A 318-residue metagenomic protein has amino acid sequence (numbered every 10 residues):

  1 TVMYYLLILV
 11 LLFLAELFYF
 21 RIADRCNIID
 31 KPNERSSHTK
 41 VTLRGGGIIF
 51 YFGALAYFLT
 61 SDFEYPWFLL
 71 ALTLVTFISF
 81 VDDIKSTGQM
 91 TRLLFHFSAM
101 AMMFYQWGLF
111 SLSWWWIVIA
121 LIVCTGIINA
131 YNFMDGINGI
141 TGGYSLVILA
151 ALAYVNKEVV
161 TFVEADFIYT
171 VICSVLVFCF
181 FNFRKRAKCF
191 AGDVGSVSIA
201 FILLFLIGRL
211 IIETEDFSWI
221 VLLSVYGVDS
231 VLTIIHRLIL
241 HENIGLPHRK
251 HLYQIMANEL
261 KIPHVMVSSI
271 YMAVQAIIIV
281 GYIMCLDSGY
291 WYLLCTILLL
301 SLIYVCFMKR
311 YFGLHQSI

Functional and structural regions predicted by a protein language model:
T1-V231: "…together with the soluble PPM/PP2C metallo-phosphatase catalytic core" -> "…together with the soluble PPM/PP2C
L17-L43, I234-V265: Cytosolic, membrane-interface loops and tails of multi-pass inner-membrane proteins
R21-C26, K185, L238, V305-I318: Membrane-interface capping segments at transmembrane-helix boundaries
F77, V177, A276-G281, L302-Y304: Aromatic-anchored segments of alpha-helical transmembrane domains
I78, Q89-A99, Y292-I318: Alpha-helical transmembrane segments and their immediate juxtamembrane interface regions
G88-T91, G192, S224, I262-I270 (+1 more regions): Membrane-interface starts of transmembrane alpha-helices
V171, A200, P263-V280: Hydrophobic membrane-spanning alpha-helices of multi-pass integral membrane proteins
V280-I297: Extracellular/periplasmic helix-loop-helix junctions in multi-pass membrane proteins
